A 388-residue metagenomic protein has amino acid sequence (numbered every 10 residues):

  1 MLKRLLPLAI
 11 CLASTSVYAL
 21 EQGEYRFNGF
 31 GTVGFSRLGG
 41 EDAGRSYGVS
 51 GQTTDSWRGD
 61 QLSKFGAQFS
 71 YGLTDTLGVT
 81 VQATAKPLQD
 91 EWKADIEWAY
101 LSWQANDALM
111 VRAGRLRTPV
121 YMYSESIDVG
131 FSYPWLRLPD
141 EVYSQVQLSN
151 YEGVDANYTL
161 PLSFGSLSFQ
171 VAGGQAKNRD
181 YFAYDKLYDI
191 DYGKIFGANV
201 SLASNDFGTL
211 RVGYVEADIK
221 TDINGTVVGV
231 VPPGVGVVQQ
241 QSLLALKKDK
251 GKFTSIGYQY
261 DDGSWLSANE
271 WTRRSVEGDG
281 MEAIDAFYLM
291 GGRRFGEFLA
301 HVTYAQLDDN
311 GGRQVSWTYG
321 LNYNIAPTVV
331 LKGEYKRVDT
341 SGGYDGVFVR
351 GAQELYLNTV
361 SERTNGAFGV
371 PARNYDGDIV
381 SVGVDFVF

Functional and structural regions predicted by a protein language model:
E21-F30, G34-L38, S56-R179, S201-N205 (+1 more regions): Outer membrane beta-barrel
Q22, G34, S46, A203-G311 (+1 more regions): Detector for outer-membrane/organellar transmembrane beta-barrel domains, recognizing the amphipathic beta-strand
N28-G34, Q82-T84, G114-L116, S168-G174 (+7 more regions): Transmembrane beta-strands of outer-membrane beta-barrel proteins
F30, G66-Q68, A99-S102, D155-N157 (+6 more regions): Outer-membrane beta-barrel architecture
G34-G40, T84-D90, V120, L138-D140 (+5 more regions): Sequence/structural signature of outer-membrane beta-barrel proteins
G59-F65, K93-E97, L148-E152, Y192-F196 (+4 more regions): Residues that define the transmembrane beta-barrel architecture of outer-membrane proteins
D75-V79, A108-V111, S163-L167, D206-V212 (+3 more regions): Repeated loop/turn-to-beta-strand initiation elements of outer-membrane beta-barrel proteins
A156, Q353-F388: Outer-membrane beta-barrel "beta-signal"
